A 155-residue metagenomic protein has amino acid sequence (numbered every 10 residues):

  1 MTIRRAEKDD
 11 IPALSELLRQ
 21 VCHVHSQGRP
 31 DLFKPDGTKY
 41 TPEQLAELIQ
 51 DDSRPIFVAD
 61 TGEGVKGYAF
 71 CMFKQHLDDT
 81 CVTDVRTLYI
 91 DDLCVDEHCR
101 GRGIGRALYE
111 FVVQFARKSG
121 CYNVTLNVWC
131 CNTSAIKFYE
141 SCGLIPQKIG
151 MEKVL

Functional and structural regions predicted by a protein language model:
T2-E16, H25: A short beta-loop-alpha structural element at the N-terminal edge of CoA-dependent acyl/N-acetyltransferase catalytic
H23-L45: Conserved GNAT-fold acetyl-CoA-binding loop/helix
E43-V58, Y89: A short helix-loop-beta-strand connector motif used in the catalytic cores of GNAT acetyltransferases and, in some
V58, G64-F73, Y89, C94: Conserved beta-strand in the GNAT
V95, G101-Q114, S141: Conserved acetyl-CoA-binding loop-helix of GNAT-fold acetyltransferases
A116-N127: Conserved GNAT acetyl-CoA-binding A-motif
C121, E140-I149: Conserved acetyl-CoA-binding loop of GNAT-fold acetyltransferases
T125-A135, E152-L155: Conserved beta-strand-loop-alpha-helix junction that forms the acyl-donor binding cleft
